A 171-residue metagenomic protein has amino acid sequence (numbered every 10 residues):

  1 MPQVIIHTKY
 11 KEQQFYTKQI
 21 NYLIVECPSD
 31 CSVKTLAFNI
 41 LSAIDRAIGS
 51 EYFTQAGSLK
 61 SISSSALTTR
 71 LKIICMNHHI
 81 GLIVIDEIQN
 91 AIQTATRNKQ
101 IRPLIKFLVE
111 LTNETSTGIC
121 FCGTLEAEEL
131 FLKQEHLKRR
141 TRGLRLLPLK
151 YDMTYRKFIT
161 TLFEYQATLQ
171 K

Functional and structural regions predicted by a protein language model:
M1-K18: P-loop NTPase Walker A phosphate-binding motif
Q3-V4, T35-A43, F107, R140 (+1 more regions): Alpha-helical scaffold elements adjacent to nucleotide-binding pockets in ATP/GTP-utilizing enzyme cores
V4-T8, A43-A47, E110, E114 (+1 more regions): Conserved, well-folded catalytic cores of nucleic-acid-processing and energy-transducing macromolecular machines
I20-Y22, T141: Short, solvent-exposed beta-strand edge segments and adjacent coil->beta transition regions
Y22-C31: A short hydrophobic beta-strand->loop->alpha-helix junction that borders the nucleotide-binding pocket of P-loop NTPases
C27, S58-S61, L149, M153: Charge-dense, low-complexity intrinsically disordered segments
S32-N39, A47-A95, Q100-P103, L111-T112 (+2 more regions): Mid-core helix/loop region of P-loop NTP-binding domains shared across ATPases and GTPases
I74, G81, N90-A95, L104-K171: The catalytic "switch" region of P-loop NTPases
